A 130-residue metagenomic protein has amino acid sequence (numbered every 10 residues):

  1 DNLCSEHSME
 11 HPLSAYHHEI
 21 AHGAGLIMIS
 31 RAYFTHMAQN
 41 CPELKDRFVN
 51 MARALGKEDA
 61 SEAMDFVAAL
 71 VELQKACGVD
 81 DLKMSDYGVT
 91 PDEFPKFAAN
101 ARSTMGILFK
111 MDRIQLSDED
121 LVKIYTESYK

Functional and structural regions predicted by a protein language model:
D1-A69: Active-site segments that bind and position negatively charged phosphate/pyrophosphate groups
A52-K130: C-terminal charged capping/lid subdomain of soluble metabolic enzymes
